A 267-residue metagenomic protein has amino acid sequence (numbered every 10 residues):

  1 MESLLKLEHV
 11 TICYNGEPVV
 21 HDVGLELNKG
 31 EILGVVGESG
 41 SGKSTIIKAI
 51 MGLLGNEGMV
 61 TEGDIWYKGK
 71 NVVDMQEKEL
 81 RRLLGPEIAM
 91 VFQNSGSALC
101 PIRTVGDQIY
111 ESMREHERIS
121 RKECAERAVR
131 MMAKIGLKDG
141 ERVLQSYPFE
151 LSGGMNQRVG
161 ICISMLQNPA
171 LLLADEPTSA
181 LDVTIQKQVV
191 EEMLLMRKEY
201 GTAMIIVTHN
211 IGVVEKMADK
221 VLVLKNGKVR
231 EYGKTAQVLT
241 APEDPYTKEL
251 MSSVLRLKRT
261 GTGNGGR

Functional and structural regions predicted by a protein language model:
V36-E38: The feature captures the beta-strand-to-loop junction immediately N-terminal to the Walker
M59-N71: Conserved ABC transporter NBD signature motif
L166-A170: A short, proline-enriched helix->beta-strand linker immediately N-terminal to the Walker B motif in ABC-type P-loop
K187-Y200: Helical segment within the ABC ATPase nucleotide-binding domain
V214-K216: A short, surface-exposed alpha-helical micro-motif characterized by mixed small hydrophobic and charged/polar residues
V229-G233: ABC ATPase "signature
